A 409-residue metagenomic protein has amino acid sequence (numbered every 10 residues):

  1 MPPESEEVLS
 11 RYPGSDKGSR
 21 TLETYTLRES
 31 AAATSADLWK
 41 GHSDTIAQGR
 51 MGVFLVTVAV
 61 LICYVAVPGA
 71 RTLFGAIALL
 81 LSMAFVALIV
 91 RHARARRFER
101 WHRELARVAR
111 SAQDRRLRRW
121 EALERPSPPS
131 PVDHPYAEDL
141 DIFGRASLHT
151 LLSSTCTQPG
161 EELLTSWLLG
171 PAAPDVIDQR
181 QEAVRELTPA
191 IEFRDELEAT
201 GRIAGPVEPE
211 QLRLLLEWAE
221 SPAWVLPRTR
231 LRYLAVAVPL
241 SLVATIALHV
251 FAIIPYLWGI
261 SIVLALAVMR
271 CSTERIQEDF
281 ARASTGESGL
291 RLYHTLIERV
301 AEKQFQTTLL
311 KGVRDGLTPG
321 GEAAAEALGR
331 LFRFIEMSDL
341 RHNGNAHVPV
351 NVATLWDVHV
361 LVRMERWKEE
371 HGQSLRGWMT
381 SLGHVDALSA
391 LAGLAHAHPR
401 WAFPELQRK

Functional and structural regions predicted by a protein language model:
P2-K409: Alpha-helical bundle segments enriched in helix-capping/polar residues
